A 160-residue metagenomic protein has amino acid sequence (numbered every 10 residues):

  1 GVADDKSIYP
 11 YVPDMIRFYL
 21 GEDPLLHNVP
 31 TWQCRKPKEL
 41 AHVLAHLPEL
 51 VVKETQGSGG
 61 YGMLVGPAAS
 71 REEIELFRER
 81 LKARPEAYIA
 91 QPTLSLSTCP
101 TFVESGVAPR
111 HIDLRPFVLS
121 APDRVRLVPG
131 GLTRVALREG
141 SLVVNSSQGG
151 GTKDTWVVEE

Functional and structural regions predicted by a protein language model:
G1-E160: Domain-scale recognition of functional cores that engage charged ligands
